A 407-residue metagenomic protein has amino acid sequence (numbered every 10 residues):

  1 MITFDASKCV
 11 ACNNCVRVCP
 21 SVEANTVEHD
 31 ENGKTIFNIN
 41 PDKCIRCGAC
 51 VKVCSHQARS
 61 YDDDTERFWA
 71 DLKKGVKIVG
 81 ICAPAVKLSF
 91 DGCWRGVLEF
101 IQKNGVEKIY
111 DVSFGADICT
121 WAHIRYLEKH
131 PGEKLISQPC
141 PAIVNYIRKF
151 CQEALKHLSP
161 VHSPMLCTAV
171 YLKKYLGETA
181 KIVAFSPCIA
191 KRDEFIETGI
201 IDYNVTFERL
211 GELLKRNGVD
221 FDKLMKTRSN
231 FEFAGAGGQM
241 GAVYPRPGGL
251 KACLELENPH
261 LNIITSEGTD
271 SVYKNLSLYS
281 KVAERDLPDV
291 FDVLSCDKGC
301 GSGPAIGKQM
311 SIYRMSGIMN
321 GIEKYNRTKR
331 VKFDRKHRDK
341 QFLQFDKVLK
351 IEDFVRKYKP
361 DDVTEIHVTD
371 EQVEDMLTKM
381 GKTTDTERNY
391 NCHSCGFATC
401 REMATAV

Functional and structural regions predicted by a protein language model:
M1-I2, S7-A11, K43-C44, L287-D289 (+1 more regions): Short, flexible, mixed-charge glycine/proline-rich loop motifs that serve as phosphate/nucleic-acid-contacting
F4, V10-N40, I45-T65, P304-Q309 (+1 more regions): Iron-sulfur cluster-binding cysteine motifs and their immediate structural context in ferredoxin-like electron-transfer
D62-V407: Iron-sulfur-associated redox domains of electron-transfer enzymes in respiratory and anaerobic energy metabolism
